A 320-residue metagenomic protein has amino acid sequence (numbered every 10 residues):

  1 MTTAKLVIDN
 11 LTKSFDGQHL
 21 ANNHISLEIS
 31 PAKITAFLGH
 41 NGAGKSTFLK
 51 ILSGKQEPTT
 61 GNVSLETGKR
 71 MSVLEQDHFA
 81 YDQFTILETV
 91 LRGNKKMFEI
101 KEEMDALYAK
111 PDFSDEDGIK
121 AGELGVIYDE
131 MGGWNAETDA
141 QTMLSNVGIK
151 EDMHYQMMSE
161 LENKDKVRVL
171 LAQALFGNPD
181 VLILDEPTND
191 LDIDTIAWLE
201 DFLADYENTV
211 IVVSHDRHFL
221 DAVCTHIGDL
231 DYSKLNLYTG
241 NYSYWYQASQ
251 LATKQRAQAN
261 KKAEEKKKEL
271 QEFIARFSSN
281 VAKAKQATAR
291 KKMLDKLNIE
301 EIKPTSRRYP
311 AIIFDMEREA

Functional and structural regions predicted by a protein language model:
M1-S14, K303-A320: ABC-family P-loop ATPase nucleotide-binding domain
T2, N10, L52, N163-D165 (+3 more regions): Short alpha-helical segments used as structural interaction elements across diverse proteins
A4, D216, L220, R290: Hydrophobic (often cysteine-bearing) scaffold residues that line and stabilize catalytic clefts of nucleotide/cofactor
K5, M71, N146, Q271 (+1 more regions): A residue-level signal for beta-strand positions that form part of recognition/binding surfaces within mature
K13-H19, N23-N260, F314-A320: ABC ATP-binding cassette signature C-motif
I127, Q271-S279, P310-D315: Alpha-helical coupling/stalk and coiled-coil linker elements that connect catalytic or binding modules and transmit
A248-L297, E301: Intracellular alpha-helical coupling/juxtamembrane segments of multi-pass membrane proteins
